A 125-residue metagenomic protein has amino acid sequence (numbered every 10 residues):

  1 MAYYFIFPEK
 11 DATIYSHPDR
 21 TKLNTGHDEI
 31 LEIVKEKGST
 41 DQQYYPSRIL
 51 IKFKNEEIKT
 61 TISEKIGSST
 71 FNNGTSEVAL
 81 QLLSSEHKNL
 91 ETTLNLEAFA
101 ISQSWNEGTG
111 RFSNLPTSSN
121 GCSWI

Functional and structural regions predicted by a protein language model:
A2-F7, A12-N89: A short beta-strand-loop element at or near the start of a globular domain
H87-I125: Beta-strand-rich interaction/scaffold domains
